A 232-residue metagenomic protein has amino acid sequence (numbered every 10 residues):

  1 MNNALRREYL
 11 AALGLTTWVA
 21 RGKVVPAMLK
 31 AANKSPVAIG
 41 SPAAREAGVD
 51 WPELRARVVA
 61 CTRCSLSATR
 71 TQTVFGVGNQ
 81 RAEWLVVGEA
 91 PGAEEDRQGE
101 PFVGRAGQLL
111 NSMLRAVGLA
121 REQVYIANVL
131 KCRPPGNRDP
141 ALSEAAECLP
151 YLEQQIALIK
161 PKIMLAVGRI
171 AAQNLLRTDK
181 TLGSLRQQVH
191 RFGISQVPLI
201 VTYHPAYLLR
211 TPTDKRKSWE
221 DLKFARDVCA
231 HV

Functional and structural regions predicted by a protein language model:
N2-V232: A polyanion-binding, active-site-adjacent surface
